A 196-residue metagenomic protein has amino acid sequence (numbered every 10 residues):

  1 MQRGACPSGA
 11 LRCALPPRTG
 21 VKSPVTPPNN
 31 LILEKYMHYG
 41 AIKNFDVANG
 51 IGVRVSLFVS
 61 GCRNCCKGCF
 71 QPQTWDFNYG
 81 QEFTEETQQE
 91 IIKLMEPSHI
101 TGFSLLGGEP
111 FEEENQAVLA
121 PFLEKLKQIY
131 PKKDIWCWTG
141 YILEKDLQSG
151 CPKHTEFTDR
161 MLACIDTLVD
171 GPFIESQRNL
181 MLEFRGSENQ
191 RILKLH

Functional and structural regions predicted by a protein language model:
M1, A5-V21, T26: N-terminal polybasic/positive-inside topogenic patches
R12, T19, G68, P72-W75: Secreted/processed peptides and extracellular or luminal domains of membrane proteins
L31-L33: Short hydrophobic targeting helices and cationic amphipathic motifs that mediate membrane/organellar targeting
K35-G40, V53, Q71-C137, Y141-C151 (+2 more regions): Conserved Radical SAM active-site core
Y36-C65: N-terminal pre-triad scaffold of radical SAM enzymes
C62, P110, F173: Hydrophobic pocket-lining residues within nucleotide cofactor-binding pockets
N64, S98, A163: Structured loop/turn residues at beta-strand edges in well-structured enzyme cores
H154, D159-H196: Classical nucleotidyltransferase
